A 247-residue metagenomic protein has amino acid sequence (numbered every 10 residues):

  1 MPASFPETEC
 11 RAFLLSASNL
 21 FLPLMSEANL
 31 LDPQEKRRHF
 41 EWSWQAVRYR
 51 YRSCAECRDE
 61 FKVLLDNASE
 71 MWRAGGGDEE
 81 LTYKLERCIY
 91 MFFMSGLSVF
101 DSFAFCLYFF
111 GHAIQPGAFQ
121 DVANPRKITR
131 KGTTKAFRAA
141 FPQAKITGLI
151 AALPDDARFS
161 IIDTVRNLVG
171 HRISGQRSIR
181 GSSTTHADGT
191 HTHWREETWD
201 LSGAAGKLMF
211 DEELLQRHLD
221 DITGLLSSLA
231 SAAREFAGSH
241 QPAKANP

Functional and structural regions predicted by a protein language model:
M1-E56, E60-V63, G77-M94, S102-P247: Acidic, Ser/Thr/Gly/Pro-rich intrinsically disordered interaction regions
A68-G76: Active-site-adjacent bridging/hinge elements
V99: Glycine-rich phosphate/dinucleotide-binding loop and adjoining beta-alpha-beta core of small-molecule
